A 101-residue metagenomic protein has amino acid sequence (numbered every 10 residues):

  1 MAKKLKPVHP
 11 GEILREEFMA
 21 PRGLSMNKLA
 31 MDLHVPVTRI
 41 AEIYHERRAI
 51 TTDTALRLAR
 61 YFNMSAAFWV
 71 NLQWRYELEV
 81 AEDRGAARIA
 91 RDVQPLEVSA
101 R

Functional and structural regions predicted by a protein language model:
M1-L24, N71: A short, Lys/Arg-rich alpha-helix, primarily the initiator
P10, S65-A66: Hydrophobic side chains within well-formed alpha-helices
R15, R60, V70-R101: Short, charged recognition helix plus adjacent turn of helix-turn-helix-like nucleic-acid-binding domains
G23-E42: Short alpha-helical DNA-recognition segment
P36, R47, F62, Q73-Y76: The DNA-recognition helices of helix-turn-helix-type DNA-binding domains
E42-H45, N71: Base-recognition residues in the alpha-helical recognition helix of bacterial helix-turn-helix
R47-R60: Short, basic-rich loop-to-helix N-cap that marks the start of a DNA-contacting helix
